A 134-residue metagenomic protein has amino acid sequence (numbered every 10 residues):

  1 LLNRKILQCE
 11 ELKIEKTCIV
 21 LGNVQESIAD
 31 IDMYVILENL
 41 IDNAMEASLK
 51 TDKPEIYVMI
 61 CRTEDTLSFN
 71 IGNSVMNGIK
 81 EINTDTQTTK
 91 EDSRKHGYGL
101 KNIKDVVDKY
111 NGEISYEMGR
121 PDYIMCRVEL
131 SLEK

Functional and structural regions predicted by a protein language model:
L1-L12: Short beta-to-alpha transition helix within the HATPase_c
E15-L37: Conserved short strand/loop->alpha-helix "switch" segment adjacent to the catalytic nucleotide/phosphoryl-transfer site
A44-D52: A short, flexible helix-to-loop-to-beta junction within the catalytic ATP-binding CA
T51, E55-D65: Short beta-strand/loop element within the Bergerat-fold HATPase_c
D65-G97: Glycine-rich/acidic phosphate-handling loop/turn and adjacent ATP-lid/helix of nucleotide-binding kinase/ATPase domains
N77, G119-R127: Glycine-rich nucleotide-binding loop
N111-G119: Glycine-rich ATP-binding loops of the HATPase_c
